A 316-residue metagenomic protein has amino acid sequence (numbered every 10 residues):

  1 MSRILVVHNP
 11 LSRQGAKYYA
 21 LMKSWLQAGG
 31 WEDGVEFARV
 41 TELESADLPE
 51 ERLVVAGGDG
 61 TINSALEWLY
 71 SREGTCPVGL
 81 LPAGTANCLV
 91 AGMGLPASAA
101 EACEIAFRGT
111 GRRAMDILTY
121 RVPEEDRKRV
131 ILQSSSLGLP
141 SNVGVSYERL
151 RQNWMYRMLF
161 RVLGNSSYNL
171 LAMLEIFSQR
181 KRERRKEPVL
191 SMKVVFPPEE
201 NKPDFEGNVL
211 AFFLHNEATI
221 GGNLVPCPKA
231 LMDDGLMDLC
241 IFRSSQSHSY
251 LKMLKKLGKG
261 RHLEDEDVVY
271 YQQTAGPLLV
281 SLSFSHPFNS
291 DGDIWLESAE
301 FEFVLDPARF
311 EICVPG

Functional and structural regions predicted by a protein language model:
M1-A56, T61-G74, A100-E104: ATP/NTP phosphate-donor binding region
V7, A16, A20, E36-A38 (+1 more regions): Catalytic core of DAGKc-family lipid kinases
L11, G58-T61, A83-A86, S136-L139 (+1 more regions): Short glycine-rich anion-binding loops that position phosphate/pyrophosphate groups of nucleotides and phosphorylated
A16, S64-L66, V90-A91, N142 (+2 more regions): Short glycine-/acidic-enriched loop or helix-start segments at secondary-structure transitions that form or flank
S45-E50, E125, F205-G207, Y271-T274: Flexible, charged surface loops at secondary-structure boundaries
S136, P140, F213-P228, I294: Glycine-rich phosphate/pyrophosphate-binding beta-alpha loops
F196-E206, V225-G316: ATP/nucleoside-binding phosphotransfer catalytic cores, i.e., glycine-rich phosphate-binding loops
